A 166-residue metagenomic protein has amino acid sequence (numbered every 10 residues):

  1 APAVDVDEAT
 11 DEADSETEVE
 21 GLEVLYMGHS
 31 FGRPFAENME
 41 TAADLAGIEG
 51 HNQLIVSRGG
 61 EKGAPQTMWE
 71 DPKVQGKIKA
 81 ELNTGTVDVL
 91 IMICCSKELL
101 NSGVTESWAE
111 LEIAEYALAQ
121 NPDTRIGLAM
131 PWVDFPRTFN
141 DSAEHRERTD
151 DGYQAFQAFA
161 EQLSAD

Functional and structural regions predicted by a protein language model:
A1-T17: Ser/Thr-rich, Pro/Gly/Ala-heavy low-complexity intrinsically disordered linkers and tails of secreted extracellular
E20: Surface-exposed receptor/substrate recognition regions of extracellular proteins
E23-M27, F31-I113, P122: Conserved SGNH/GDSL esterase-like catalytic core that processes O-acyl groups on lipids and polysaccharides
I78-D166: Alpha-helical cap/lid subdomain in secreted, periplasmic, or secretory-pathway luminal O-acyl-processing enzymes
